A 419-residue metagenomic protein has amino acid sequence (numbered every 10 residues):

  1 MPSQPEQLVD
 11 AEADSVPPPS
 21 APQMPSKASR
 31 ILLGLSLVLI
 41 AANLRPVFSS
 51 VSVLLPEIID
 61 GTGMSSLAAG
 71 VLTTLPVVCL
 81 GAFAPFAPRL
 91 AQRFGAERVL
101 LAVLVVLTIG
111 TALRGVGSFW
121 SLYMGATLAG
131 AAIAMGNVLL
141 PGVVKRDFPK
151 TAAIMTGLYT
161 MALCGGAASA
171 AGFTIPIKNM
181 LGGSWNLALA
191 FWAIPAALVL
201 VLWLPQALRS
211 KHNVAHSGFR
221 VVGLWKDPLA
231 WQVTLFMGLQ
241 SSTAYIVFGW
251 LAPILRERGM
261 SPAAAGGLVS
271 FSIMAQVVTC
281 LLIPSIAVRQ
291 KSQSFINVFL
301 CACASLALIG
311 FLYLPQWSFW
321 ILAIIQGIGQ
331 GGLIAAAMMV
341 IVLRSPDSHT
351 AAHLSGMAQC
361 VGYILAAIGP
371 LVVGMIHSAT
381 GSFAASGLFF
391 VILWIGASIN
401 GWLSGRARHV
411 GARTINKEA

Functional and structural regions predicted by a protein language model:
S49, V77-P85, A168, I273-L281 (+1 more regions): Residue-level signature of mid-helix packing/kink "hotspots" within the transmembrane helices of 12-pass Major
V51-S52, P228-C280: Extracytoplasmic gate region of multi-pass secondary transporters
A82-W120: Conserved MFS/SLC helix-loop-helix module at the cytosolic interface between two early adjacent transmembrane helices
F83-G95, T279-S292: Helix-to-loop junctions at the C-terminal end of transmembrane segments in multipass secondary transporters
F119, K150-T151, G157-A207: Helix-loop-helix hairpin linking two adjacent transmembrane segments in secondary transporters
A126-M161: Cytoplasmic helix-loop-helix junction between adjacent transmembrane helices in 12-TM secondary transporters
K291-A337: C-terminal transmembrane helical hairpin of 12-TM major facilitator-type secondary transporters
S348-F383, F390: A late C-terminal transmembrane helix in Major Facilitator Superfamily
